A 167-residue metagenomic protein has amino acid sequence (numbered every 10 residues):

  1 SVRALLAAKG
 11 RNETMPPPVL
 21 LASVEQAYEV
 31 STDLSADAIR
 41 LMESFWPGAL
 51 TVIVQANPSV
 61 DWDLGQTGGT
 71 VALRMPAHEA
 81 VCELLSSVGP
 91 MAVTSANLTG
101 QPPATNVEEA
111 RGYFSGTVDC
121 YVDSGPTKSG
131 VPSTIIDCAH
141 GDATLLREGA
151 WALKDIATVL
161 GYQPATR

Functional and structural regions predicted by a protein language model:
S1-R167: Active-site-adjacent structural elements in enzyme catalytic cores
